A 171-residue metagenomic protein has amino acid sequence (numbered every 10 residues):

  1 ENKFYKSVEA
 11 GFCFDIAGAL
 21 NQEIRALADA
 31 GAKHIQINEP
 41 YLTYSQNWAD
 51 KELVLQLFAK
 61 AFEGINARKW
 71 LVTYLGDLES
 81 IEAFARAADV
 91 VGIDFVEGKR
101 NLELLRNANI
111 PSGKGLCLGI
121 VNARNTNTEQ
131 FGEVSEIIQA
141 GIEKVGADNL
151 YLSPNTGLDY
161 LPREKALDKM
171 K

Functional and structural regions predicted by a protein language model:
E1-K171: Domain-level signal for soluble alpha/beta catalytic cores
